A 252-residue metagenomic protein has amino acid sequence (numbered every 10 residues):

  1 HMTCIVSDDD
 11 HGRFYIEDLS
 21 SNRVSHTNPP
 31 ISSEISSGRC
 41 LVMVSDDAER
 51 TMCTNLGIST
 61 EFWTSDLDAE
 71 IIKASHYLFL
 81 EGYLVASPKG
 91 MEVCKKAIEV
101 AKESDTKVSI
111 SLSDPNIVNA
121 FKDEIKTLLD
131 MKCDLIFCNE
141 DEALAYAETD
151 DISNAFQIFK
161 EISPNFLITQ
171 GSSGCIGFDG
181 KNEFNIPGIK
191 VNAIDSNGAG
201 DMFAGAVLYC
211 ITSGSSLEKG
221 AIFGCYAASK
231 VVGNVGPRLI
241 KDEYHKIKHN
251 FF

Functional and structural regions predicted by a protein language model:
H1-R39, L56, N250-F252: Substrate-binding N-lobe of the ribokinase-like
R23, G57-T64, P115-A120, E148-T149: Short gly/ser/thr-rich secondary-structure transition/capping motifs
H26, V108-S109, F166: Hydrophobic beta-strand scaffold residues
T27-I31, V42-P88: Conserved phosphate-binding/catalytic loop of the ribokinase/pfkB sugar-kinase fold
R39-M43, T51, G174-F178: Short beta-strand scaffold segments in enzyme catalytic cores
A69-K73, L129-D130, K160: A short, aliphatic-rich alpha-helical micro-motif
Y77-Q157, S173-C175: Conserved beta-alpha-beta core of the PfkB/ribokinase-like small-molecule kinase fold
E99-E103, D123, E148, I152-F252: Conserved phosphate-binding/catalytic region of the ribokinase-like
